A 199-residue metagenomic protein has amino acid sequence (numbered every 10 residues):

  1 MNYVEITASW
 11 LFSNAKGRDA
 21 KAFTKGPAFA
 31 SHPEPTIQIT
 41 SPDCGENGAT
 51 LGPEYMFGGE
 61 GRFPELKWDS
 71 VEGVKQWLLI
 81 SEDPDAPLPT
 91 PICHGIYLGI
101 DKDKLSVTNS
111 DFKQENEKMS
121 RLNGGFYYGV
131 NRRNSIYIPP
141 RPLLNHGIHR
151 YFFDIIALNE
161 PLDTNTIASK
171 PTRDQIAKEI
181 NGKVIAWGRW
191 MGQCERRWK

Functional and structural regions predicted by a protein language model:
M1-K199: N-terminus-centered regions that define maturation/targeting leaders and the start of the first functional domain
